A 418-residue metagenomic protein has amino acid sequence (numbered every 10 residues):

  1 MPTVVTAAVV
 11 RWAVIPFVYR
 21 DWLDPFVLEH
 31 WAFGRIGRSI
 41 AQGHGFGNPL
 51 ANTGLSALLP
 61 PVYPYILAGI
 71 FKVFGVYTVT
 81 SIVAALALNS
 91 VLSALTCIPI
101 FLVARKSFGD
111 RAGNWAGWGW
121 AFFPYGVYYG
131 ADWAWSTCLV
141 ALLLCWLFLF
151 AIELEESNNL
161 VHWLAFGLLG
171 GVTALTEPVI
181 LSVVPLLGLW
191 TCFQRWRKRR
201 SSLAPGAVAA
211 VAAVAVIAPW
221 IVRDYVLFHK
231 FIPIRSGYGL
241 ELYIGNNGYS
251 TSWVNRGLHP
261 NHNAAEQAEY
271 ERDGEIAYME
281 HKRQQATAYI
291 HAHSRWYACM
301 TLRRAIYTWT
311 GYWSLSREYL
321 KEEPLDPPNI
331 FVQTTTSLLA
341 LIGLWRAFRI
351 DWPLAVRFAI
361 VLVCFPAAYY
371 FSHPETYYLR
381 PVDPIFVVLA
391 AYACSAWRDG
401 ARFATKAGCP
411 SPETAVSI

Functional and structural regions predicted by a protein language model:
V4, A8, A57, P61-Y65 (+3 more regions): Loop-to-helix entry region of an early transmembrane alpha helix in multi-pass inner-membrane enzymes
A7-V10, N89, G113-P124, L142 (+3 more regions): Short helix- or helix-capping micro-motifs that position conserved polar/aromatic residues at function-defining sites
W12-D21, E29-L55, V62, G69 (+1 more regions): Extracytosolic helix-loop segments that constitute the early lumenal/periplasmic catalytic or substrate-binding loops
T80, A84, Y289-F358: Membrane-interface anchor segments at the N-terminal boundary of transmembrane helices in multi-pass membrane enzymes
A84-F108, W146-L149, L338-I342: Transmembrane-helix motifs of polytopic, lipid-linked glycan transferases
S107-R111, L139, L147-A165, T173 (+3 more regions): Membrane-interface transmembrane helices that cradle and orient dolichyl/undecaprenyl
E153, V183-V214, I221, G400-A401: Perimembrane helix-loop-helix junctions
Y225, F231-Y307: Membrane-proximal stem/loop segments at transmembrane-domain junctions that anchor or position
